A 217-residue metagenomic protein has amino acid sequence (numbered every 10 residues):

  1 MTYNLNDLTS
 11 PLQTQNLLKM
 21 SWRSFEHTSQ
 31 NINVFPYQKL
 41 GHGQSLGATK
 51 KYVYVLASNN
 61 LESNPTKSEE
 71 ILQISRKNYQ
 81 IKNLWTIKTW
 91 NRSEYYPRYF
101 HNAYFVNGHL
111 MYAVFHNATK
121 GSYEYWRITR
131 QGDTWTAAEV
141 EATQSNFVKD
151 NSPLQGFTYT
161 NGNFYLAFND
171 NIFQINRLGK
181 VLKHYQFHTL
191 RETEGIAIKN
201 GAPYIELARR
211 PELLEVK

Functional and structural regions predicted by a protein language model:
M1-L12, L61-R76, T119-R130, N169-R177 (+1 more regions): Structural motif
M1-P36, R76-Q80, N169: Beta-propeller domains
V34-K39, T86-Y96, E141-D150, H184-T189: Surface loop/turn motifs at the tips and blade-to-blade linkers of beta-strand repeat domains
Q38-Y54, N60, Y95-Y112, P153-T160 (+1 more regions): Structural signature of eukaryotic scaffold interfaces centered on beta-propeller domains
H42-Y96: Hydrophobic alpha-helical segments and helix pairs
W90-A142: Hydrophobic, aromatic-enriched interface-forming segments
E141-R177: Loop/turn-rich, solvent-exposed surfaces of beta-rich toroidal or solenoidal domains
V181-K199: Conserved blade-ending motifs and adjacent loop-strand segments that build the rim/top face of beta-propeller domains
